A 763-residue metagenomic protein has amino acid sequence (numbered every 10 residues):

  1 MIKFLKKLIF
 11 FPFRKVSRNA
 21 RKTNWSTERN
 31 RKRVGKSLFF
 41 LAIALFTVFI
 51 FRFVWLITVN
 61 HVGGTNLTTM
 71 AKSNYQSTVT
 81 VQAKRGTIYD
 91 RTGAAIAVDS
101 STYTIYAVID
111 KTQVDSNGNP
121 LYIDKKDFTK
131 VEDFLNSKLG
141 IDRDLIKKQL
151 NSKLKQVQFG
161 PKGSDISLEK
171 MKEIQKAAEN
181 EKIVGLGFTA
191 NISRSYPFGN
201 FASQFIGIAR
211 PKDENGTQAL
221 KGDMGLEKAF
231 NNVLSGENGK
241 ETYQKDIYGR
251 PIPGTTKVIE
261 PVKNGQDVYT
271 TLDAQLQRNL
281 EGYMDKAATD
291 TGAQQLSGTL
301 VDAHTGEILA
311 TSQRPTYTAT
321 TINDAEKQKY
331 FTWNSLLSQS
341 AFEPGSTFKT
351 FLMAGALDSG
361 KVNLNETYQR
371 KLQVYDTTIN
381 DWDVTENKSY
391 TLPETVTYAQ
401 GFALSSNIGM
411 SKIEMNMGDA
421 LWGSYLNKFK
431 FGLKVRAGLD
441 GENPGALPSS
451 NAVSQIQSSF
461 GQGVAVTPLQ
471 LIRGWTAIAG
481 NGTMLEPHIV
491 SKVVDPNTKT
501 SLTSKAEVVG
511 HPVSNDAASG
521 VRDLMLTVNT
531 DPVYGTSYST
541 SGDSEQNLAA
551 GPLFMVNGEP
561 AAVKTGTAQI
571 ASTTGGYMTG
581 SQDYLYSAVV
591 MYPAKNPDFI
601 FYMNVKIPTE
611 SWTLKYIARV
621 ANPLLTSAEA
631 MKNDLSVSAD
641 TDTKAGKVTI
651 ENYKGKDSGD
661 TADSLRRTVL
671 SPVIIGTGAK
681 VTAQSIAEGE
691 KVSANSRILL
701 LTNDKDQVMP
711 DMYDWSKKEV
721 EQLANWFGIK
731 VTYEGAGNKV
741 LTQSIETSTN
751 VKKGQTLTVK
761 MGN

Functional and structural regions predicted by a protein language model:
M1-T320, A420-K428, I607, S611-E629 (+2 more regions): Periplasmic/cell-envelope proteins involved in peptidoglycan metabolism and beta-lactam response
N74-S77, Y106-D124, E132-L135, K155-D165 (+11 more regions): Second-shell loop/turn segments in exported
V81-K84, R91, D99-T102, I183 (+18 more regions): Extracytoplasmic
R85, T102, F128-E132, M171 (+22 more regions): Extracytoplasmic/secreted envelope proteins and their assembly/folding machinery, especially bacterial periplasmic
A97, I247-K257, A303-S346, A354-M603: Beta-lactam-recognizing serine transpeptidase/beta-lactamase-like catalytic domain environment
N136-G140, E179, G207-R210, S235 (+13 more regions): Sec-exported extracytoplasmic/periplasmic mature domains
L145-L154, S193, Q294-T305, E442-N443 (+5 more regions): Acidic/histidine-enriched alpha-helical segments
M603-Y616, V620-N763: Ligand-recognition elements built from short beta-strands and adjacent flexible loops
